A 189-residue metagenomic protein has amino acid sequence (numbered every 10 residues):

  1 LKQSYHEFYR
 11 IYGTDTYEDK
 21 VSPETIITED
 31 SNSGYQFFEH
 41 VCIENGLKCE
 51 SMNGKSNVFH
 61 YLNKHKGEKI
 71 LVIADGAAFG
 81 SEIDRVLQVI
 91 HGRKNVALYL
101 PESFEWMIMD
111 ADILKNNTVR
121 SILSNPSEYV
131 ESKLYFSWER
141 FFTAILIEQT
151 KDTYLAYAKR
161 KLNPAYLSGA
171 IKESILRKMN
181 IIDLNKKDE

Functional and structural regions predicted by a protein language model:
L1-S81: RecA-like P-loop NTPase motor core
K2, K20, K48, K55 (+9 more regions): Context-gated lysine
S4, S22, S31-S33, S51 (+8 more regions): Generic serine detector
Y5, Y9-Y12, Y17, Y35 (+7 more regions): Sequence-level detector for tyrosine residue identity
D15, D19, D30, D75 (+5 more regions): Acidic-enriched, low-complexity/disordered segments with a strong bias for Aspartate over Glutamate
F38-C42, L87-I90, M179: Hydrophobic, Leu/Ile/Phe/Ala-enriched alpha-helical segments that form helix-helix packing faces
I73-T153: Activity-critical C-terminal alpha-helical subdomain
S127-E189: Charge-biased C-terminal accessory regions appended to nucleic-acid-, cytoskeletal NTPase
